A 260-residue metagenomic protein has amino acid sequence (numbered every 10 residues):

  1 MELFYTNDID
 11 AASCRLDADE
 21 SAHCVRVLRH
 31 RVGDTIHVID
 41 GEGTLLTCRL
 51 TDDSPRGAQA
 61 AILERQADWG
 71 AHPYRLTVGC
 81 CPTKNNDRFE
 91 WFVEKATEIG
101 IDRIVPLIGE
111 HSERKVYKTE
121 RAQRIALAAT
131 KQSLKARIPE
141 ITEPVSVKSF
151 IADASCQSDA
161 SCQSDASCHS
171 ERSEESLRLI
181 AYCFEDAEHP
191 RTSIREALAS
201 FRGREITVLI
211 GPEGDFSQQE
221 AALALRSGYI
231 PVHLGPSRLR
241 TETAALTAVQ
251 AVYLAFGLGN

Functional and structural regions predicted by a protein language model:
M1-D68, E174: N-terminal positively charged helical leader segments and presequences
A12, V32-D34, T44-L46, R56-A58 (+4 more regions): A generic structural signal for short beta-strands and their flanking turns/coil linkers
R65, G109-S112, P236-S237: Short, ordered loop/turn segments at secondary-structure junctions
W69-D159, D165, S176-L179: RNA substrate-binding interface of SAM-dependent RNA methyltransferases
R178-L223, S227-H233: Active-site/ligand-binding-proximal alpha/beta "capping" segment
Q218-N260: Structured adenosyl-cofactor binding patch, chiefly the S-adenosyl-L-methionine
